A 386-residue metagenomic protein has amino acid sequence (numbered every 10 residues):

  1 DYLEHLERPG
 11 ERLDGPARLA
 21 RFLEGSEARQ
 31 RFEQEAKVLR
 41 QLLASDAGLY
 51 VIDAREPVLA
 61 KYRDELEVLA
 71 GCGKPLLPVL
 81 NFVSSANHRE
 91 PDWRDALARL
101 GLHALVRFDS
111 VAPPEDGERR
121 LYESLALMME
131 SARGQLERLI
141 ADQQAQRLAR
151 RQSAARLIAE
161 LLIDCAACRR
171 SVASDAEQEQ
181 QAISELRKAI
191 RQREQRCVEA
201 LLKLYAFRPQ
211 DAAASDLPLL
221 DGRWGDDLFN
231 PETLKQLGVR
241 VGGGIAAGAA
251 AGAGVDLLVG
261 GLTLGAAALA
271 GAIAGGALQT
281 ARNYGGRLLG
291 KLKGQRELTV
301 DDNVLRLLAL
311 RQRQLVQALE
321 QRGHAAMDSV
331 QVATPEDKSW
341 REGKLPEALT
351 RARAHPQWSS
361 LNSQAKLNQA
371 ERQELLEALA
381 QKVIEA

Functional and structural regions predicted by a protein language model:
D1: Conserved P-loop/Walker A NTP-binding site and adjacent catalytic elements of P-loop NTPases
L6-V106, A112: Conserved C-terminal guanine-recognition region of P-loop GTPase G domains, centered on the G4
G10-E11, A47, G71-K74, E123-A386: Non-catalytic alpha-helical scaffolds
A36, A60-R63, H88-P91, D116-R119 (+4 more regions): Generic alpha-helical secondary structure signal
F82-Q152: Canonical P-loop GTPase G-domain recognition
